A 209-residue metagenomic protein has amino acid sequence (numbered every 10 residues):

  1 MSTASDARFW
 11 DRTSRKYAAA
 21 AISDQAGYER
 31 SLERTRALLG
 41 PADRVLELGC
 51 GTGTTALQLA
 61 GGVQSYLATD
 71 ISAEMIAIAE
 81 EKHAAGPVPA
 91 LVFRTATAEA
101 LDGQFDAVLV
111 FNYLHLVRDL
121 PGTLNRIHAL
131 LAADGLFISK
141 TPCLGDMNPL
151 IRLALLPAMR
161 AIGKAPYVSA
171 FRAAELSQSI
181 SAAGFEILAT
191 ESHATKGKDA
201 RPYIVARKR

Functional and structural regions predicted by a protein language model:
M1-G40, G145, L155, A194: Conserved class I S-adenosyl-L-methionine
L46-L48, T52-E99: Class I SAM-dependent methyltransferase SAM/SAH-binding core
L109: A conserved beta-strand element that flanks and buttresses the S-adenosyl-L-methionine
N112-Y113: Short catalytic micro-motifs in class I SAM-dependent methyltransferases
P121-A133: A short glycine-rich, Lys/Arg-flanked "PGG" loop and its adjoining helix->strand segment in the class I
I138-R160: Conserved class I S-adenosyl-L-methionine
A158-A174: Acceptor-substrate binding/catalytic loop of class I
A183-F185, A189-R209: Core SAM-dependent methyltransferase catalytic element
